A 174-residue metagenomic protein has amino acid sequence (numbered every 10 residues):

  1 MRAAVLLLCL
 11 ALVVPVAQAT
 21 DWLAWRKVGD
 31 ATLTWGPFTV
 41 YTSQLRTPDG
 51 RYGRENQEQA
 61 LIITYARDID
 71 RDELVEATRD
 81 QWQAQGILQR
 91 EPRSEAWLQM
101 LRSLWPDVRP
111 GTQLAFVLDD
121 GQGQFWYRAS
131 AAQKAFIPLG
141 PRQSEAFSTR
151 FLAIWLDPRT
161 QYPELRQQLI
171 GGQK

Functional and structural regions predicted by a protein language model:
A4-P15: Bacterial N-terminal signal peptides
A19-K174: Terminal leader/tail segments of proteins
